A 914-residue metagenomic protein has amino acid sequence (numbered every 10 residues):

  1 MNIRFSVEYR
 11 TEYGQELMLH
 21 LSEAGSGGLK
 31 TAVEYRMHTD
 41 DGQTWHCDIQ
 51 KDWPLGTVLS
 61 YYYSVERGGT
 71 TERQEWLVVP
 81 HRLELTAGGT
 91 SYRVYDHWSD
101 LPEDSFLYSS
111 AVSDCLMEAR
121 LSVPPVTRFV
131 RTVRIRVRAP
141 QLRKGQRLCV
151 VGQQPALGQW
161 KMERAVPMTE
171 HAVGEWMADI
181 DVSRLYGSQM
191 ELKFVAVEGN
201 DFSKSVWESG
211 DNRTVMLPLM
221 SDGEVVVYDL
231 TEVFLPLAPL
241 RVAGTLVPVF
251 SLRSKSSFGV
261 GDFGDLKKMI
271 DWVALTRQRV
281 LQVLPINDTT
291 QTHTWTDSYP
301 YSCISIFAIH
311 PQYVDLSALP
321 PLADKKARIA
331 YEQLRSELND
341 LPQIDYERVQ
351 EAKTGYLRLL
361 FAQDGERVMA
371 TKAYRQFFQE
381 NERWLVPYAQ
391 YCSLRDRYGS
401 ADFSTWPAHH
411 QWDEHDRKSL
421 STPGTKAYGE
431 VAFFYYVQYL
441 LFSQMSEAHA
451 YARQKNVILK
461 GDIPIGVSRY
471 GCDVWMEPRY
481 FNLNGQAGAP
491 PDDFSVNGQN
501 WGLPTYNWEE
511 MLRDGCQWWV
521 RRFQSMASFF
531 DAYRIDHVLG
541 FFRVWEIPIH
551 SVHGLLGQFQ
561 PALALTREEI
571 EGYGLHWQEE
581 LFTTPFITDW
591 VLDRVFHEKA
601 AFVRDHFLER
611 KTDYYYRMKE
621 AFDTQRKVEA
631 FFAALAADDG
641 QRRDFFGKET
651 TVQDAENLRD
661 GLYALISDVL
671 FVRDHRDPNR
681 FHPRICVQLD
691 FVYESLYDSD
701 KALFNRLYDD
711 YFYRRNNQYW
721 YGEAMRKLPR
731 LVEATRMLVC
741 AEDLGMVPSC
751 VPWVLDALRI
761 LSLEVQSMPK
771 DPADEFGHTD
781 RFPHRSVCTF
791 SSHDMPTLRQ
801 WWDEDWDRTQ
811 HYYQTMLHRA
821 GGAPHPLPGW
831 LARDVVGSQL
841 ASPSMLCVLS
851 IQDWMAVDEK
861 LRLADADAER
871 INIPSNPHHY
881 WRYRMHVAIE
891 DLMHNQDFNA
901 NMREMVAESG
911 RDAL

Functional and structural regions predicted by a protein language model:
N2, R10-G56, E66-A87, Q141-Q189 (+2 more regions): Aromatic-rich carbohydrate-binding modules that target alpha-glucans
I3-V7, T132-R138: A short, amphipathic beta-strand motif
A87-G88, Y391: Exposed regions on extracellular, virion, or secretory-pathway luminal proteins
G88-Y92, E224: Terminal low-complexity/IDR "tail" segments
V94-W98: Boundary detector for helix-to-coil junctions that initiate low-complexity/charged tails
D104-R134, D181-R184, T214-L914: Catalytic cores of glycan-processing enzymes that make or break glycosidic bonds
